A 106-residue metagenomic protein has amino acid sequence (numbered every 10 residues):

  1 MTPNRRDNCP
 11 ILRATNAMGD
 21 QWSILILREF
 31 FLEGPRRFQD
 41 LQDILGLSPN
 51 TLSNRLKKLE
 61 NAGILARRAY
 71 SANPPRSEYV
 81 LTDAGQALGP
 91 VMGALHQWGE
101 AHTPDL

Functional and structural regions predicted by a protein language model:
M1, D83, P90-L106: C-terminal regulatory/oligomerization modules of transcriptional regulators
M1-D7: N-terminal intrinsically disordered/low-complexity leader segments
R5, Y70-S71: Short loop/turn motifs at secondary-structure junctions and domain boundaries
C9-T51, A72, V80: N-terminal helix-turn-helix DNA-binding core of bacterial DNA-binding proteins
G19, S71-L95: Basic, amphipathic "hinge/linker" alpha-helix immediately C-terminal to the N-terminal HTH DNA-binding motif
L52, L56-E60: Basic amphipathic alpha-helical segments that dock to polyanions
G63: Glycine-centered, phosphate/nucleic-acid-interacting loop/turn motifs that mediate DNA/RNA or nucleotide
R67: Short beta-strand "wing" residues that participate in macromolecule-binding interfaces
